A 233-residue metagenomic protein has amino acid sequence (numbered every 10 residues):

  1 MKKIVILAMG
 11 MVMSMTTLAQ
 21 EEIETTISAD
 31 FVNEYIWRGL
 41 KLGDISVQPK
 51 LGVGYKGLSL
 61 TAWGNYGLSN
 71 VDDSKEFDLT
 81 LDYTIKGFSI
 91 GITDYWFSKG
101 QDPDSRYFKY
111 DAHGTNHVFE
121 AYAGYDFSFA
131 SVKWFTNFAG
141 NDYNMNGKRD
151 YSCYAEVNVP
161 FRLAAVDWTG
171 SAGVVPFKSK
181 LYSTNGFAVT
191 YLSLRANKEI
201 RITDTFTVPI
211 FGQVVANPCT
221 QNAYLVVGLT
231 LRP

Functional and structural regions predicted by a protein language model:
M1-E24: Cleavable N-terminal export/targeting peptides
Q20-E24, F161-T169, N197-I210: Short loop/turn motifs that connect adjacent beta-strands in outer-membrane beta-barrel proteins
E21-V53: Outer-membrane beta-barrel initiation region
I23-T25, G43-V47, D73-F77, T84 (+5 more regions): Residues that define the transmembrane beta-barrel architecture of outer-membrane proteins
I27-Y35, L58-L68, I90-S98, P103-Y107 (+3 more regions): Transmembrane beta-strand segments that form the barrel wall of outer-membrane beta-barrel proteins
G43-I92, A130, F161-D167: Glycine- and aromatic-enriched membrane insertion/assembly motifs of diderm outer-membrane and organelle channel
K109-S179: Detector for outer-membrane/organellar transmembrane beta-barrel domains, recognizing the amphipathic beta-strand
V159, L194, I200, Q221-P233: Outer-membrane beta-barrel "beta-signal"
